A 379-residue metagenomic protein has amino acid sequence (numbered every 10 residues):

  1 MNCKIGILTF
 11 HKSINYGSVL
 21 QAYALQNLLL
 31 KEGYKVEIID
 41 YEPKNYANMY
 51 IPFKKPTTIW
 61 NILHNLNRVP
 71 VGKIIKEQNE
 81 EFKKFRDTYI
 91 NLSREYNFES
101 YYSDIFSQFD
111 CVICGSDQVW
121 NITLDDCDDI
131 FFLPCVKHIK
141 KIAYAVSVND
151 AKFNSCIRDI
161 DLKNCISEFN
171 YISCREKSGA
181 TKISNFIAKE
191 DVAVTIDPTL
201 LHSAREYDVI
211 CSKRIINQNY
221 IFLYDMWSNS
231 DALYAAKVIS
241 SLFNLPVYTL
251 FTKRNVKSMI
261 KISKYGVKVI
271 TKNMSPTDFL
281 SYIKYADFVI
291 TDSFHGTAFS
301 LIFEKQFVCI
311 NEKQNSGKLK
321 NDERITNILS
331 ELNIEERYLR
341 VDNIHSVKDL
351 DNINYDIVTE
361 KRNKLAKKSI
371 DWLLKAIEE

Functional and structural regions predicted by a protein language model:
M1-E379: Active-site anion-handling motifs in enzyme catalytic cores
